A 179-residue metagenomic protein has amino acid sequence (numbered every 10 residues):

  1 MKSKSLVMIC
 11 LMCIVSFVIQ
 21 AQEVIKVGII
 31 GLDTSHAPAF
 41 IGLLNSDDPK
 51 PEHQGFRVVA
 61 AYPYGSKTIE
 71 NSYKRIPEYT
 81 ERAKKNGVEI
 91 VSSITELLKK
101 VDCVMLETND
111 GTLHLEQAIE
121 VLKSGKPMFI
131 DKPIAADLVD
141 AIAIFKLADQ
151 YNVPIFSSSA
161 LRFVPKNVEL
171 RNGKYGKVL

Functional and structural regions predicted by a protein language model:
M1-S3: N-terminal secretory signal peptides that target proteins for export/translocation
S5-V15: Sec-dependent N-terminal signal peptides
L11, I19-S124, Q150: N-terminal glycine-/serine-/threonine-rich beta1-alpha1-beta2 phosphate-ribose binding loop of Rossmann-like
Q22, A135-L179: A contiguous active-site-proximal alpha/beta segment in oxidoreductase catalytic domains
G28, K132, S158: Conserved short-loop catalytic and cofactor-binding motifs
T34, I134-A135: Short, glycine/acidic-enriched loop or turn micro-motifs at the edges of active sites
S92, I130, I155-S157: Hydrophobic residues in well-ordered beta-strands that form the structural core
G125-P127, K132-P133: Short helix/strand-capping hinge loops at secondary-structure junctions that flank key functional elements
